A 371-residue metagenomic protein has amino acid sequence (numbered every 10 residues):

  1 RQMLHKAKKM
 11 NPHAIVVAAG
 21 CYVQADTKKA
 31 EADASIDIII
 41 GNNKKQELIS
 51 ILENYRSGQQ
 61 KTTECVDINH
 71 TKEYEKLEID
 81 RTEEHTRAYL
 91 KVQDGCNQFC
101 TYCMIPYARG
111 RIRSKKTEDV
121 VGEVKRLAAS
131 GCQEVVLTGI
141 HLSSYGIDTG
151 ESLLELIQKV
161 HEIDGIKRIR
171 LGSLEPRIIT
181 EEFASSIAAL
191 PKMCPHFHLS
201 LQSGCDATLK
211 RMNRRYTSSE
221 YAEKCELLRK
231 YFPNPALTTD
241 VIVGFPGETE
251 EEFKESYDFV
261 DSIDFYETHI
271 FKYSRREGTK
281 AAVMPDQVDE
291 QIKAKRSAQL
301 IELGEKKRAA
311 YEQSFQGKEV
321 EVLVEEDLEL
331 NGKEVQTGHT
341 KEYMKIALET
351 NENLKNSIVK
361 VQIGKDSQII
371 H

Functional and structural regions predicted by a protein language model:
R1-S144, E182, F197, S219-K230 (+6 more regions): Proteins enriched for Cys/Gly/acidic motifs involved in redox and nucleic-acid/cofactor modification
V17, A25, A129-E250, S262: Conserved SAM/AdoMet-binding glycine-rich loop
D33-I36, Y55-G58, L153, I187-A189 (+2 more regions): Short, hinge-like loop/turn segments at secondary-structure boundaries
E83-T86, C96-N97, M193, S203 (+5 more regions): Short flexible coil/turn linkers enriched for glycine and charged/polar residues that connect secondary-structure
C100, V120, L137, L171 (+6 more regions): Conserved, mostly hydrophobic/aromatic
G146-H161, G165, M212, R275-K306: Radical SAM enzyme [4Fe-4S]-AdoMet core and its adjacent flexible, acidic and glycine-rich loops/tails across
E251-D258: Short, acidic/polar
V283-H371: Terminal RNA-binding accessory module
